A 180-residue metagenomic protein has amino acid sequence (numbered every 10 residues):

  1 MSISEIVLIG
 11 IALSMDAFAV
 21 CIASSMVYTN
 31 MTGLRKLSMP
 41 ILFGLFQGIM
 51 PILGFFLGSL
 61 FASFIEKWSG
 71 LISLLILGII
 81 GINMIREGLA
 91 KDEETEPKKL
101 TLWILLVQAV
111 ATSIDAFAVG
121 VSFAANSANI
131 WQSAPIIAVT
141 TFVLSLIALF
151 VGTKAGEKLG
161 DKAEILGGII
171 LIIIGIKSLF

Functional and structural regions predicted by a protein language model:
S2-F18, K67-L77, N129-V143: Structural signature of hydrophobic alpha-helical transmembrane segments
S4-G58, A124: Juxtamembrane transmembrane-helix termini in multi-pass membrane transport proteins
L13-S24, E87, T112-V119: Short helical (or helix-break) motifs at transmembrane helix termini and adjacent helical loops in multi-pass membrane
C21-L34, I82-E94, S145-K162: C-terminal ends of transmembrane helices
L34-A62, S127-E157: A small-residue-rich subset of transmembrane alpha-helices
I52-F56, A111-A124, I172-F180: Hydrophobic alpha-helical transmembrane segments in multi-pass integral membrane proteins
S63-L89, L159-F180: Selective transmembrane alpha-helices of multi-pass membrane proteins
N83-A111: Alpha-helical multi-pass membrane helix bundles of inner-membrane/thylakoid proteins, especially permease cores
